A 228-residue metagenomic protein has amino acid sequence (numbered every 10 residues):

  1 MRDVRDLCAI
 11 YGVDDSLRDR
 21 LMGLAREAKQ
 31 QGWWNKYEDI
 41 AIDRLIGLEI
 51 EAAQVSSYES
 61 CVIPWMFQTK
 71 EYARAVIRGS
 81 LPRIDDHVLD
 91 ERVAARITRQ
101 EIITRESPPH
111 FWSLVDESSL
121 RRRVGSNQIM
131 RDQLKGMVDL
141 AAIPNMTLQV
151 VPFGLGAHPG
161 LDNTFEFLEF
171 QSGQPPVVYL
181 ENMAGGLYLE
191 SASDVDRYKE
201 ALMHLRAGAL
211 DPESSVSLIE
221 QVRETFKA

Functional and structural regions predicted by a protein language model:
R2-R121, E190, H204-A228: Interdomain hinge/linker segments and adjacent boundary elements that couple functional modules
S126-A228: C-terminal regulatory/effector modules of DNA-binding transcriptional regulators
